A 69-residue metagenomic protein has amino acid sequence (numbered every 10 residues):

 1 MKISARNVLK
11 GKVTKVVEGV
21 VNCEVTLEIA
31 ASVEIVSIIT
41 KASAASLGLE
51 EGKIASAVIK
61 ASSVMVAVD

Functional and structural regions predicted by a protein language model:
M1-D69: Non-catalytic connector elements of ABC transporters
